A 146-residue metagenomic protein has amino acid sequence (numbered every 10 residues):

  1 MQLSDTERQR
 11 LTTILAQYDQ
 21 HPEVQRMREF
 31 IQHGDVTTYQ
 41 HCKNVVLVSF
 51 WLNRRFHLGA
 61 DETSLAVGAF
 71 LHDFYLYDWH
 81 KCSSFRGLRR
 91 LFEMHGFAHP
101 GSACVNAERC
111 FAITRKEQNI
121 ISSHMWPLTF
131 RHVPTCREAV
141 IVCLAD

Functional and structural regions predicted by a protein language model:
M1-D146: Metal-dependent phosphohydrolase cores
